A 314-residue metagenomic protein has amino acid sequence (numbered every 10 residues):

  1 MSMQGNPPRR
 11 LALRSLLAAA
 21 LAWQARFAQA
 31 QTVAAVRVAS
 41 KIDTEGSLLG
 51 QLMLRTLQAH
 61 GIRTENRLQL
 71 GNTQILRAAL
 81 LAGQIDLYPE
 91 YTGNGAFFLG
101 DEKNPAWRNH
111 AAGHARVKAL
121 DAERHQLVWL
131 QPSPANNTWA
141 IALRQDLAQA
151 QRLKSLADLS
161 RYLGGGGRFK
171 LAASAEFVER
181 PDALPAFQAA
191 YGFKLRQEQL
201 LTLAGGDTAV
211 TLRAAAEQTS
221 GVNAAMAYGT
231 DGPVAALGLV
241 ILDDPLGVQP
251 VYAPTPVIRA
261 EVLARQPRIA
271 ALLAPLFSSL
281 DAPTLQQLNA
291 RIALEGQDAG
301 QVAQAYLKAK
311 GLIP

Functional and structural regions predicted by a protein language model:
M1-Q29: N-terminal secretory signal peptides
V33-E45, T64-R67, G167-A172: Short, well-ordered beta-strand elements
A34, E45, E176-A190, P267-P314: An extracytoplasmic/periplasmic, membrane-proximal ligand-sensing/linker region
T44-R63, P185, A189: Short, polar/charged alpha-helical segment
L99-L130, K194, T219-V222, G232-L246: Ligand-binding "clamshell"
A111-K170, S278-A282: A conserved helix-loop-strand patch within extracytoplasmic ligand-binding domains of the periplasmic binding
W139-Q149, Y252-Q266: A bilobed periplasmic-binding-protein/Venus flytrap-type ligand-binding module shared by bacterial periplasmic
G165-D244: Ligand-binding pocket segment of bilobal, Venus flytrap-like solute-binding proteins
